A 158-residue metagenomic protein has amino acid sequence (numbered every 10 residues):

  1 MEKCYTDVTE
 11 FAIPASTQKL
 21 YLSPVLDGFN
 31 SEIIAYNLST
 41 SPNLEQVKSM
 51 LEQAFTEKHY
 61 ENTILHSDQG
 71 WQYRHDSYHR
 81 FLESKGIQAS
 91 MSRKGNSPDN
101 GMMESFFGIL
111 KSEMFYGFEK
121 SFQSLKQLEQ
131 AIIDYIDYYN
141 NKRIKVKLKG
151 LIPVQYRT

Functional and structural regions predicted by a protein language model:
M1, L22, N43, V47 (+5 more regions): Hydrophobic (often cysteine-bearing) scaffold residues that line and stabilize catalytic clefts of nucleotide/cofactor
M1-P24, K48-S49, Y60-N62: Mobile-element integrase/transposase regions, centering on the N-terminal DNA-binding/Zn-coordinating module
Q18, Y36-K58: Active-site beta-loop-alpha junctions of metal-dependent nucleic acid enzymes, especially the RNase H-like/DDE
D27-G28: Short, acidic, Ser/Thr-enriched surface-loop or helix-capping motifs
E52, R80, E104-G108, S112 (+1 more regions): Generic alpha-helical structural context detector
S67-Q69, H75-D76, A89-K111, K126-E129 (+1 more regions): RNase H-like two-metal-ion nuclease catalytic core shared by retroviral integrases and related mobile-element nucleases
E83-I87, K111-T158: C-terminal domain-tail junction helix/linker
